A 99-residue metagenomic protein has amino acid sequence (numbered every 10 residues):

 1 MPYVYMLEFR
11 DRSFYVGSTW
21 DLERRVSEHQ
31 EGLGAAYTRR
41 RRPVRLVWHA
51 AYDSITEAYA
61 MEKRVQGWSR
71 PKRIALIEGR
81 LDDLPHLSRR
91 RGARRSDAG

Functional and structural regions predicted by a protein language model:
M1-A60, Q66, L81-G99: GIY-YIG nuclease catalytic motif and its immediate N-terminal context
K63-L76: Short arginine-rich
